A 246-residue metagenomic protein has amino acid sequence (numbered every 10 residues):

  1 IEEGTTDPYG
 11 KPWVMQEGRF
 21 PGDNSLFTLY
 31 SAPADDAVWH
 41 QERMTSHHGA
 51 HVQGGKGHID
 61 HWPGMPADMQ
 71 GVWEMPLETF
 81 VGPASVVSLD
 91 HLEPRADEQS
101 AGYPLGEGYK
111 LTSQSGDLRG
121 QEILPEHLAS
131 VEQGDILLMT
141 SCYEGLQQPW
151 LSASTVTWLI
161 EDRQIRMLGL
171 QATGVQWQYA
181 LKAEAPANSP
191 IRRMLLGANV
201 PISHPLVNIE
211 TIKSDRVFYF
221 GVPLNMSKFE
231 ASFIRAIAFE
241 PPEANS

Functional and structural regions predicted by a protein language model:
I1-S246: Active-/binding-site microenvironments in catalytic and ligand-binding cores
